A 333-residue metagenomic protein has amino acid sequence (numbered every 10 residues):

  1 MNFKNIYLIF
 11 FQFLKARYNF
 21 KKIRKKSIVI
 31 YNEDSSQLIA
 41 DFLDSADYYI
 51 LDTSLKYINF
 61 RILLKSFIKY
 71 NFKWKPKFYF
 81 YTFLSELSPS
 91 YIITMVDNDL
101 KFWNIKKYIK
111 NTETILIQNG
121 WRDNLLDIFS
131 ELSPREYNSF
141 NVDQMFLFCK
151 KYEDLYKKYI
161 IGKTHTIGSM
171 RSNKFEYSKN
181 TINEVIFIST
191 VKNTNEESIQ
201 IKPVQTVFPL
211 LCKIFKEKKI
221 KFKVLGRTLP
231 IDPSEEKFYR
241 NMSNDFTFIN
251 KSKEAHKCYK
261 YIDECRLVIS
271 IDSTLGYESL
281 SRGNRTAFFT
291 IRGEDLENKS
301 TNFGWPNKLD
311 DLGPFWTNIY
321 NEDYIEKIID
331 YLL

Functional and structural regions predicted by a protein language model:
I6-Y18, I28-S172, G276: Active-site and donor-binding regions of nucleotide-sugar-utilizing enzymes
Y18-V29, L87, Y177-V185: A short, charged/proline- and glycine-enriched loop that marks the coil->beta-strand transition at the N-terminal
I39-F42, A46, M170-R240: Conserved catalytic-core segment of nucleotide-activated headgroup transferases in glycan assembly
T53-K65, F187-I188, C212-E254, N298-W305: Catalytic donor nucleotide-activated moiety binding site of glycosyltransferases and closely related
I58-L64, N124-S130, N173-K179, K257-K260 (+2 more regions): Short, charged, surface-exposed secondary-structure boundary motifs
P76-F78, R227-R282, T286: Donor nucleotide-activated moiety binding/catalytic core segment of transferases that use nucleotide-activated donors
P89-S90, D143, N183, D263-L267: Conserved acidic residues
T166, Y239-S243, T274-L333: Catalytic binding pocket for nucleotide-activated donors in carbohydrate/polymer assembly enzymes
